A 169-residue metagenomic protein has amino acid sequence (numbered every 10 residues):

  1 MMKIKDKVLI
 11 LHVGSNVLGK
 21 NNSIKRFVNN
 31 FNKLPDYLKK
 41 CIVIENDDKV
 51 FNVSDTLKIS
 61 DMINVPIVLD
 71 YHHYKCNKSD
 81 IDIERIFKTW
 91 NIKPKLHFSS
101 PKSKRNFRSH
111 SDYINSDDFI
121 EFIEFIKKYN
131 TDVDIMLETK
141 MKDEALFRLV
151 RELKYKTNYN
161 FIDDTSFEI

Functional and structural regions predicted by a protein language model:
M1-P66: Active-site acidic/histidine proton-transfer and metal-coordination neighborhood in alpha/beta enzyme cores
V13-V17, N46-V50, Y71-K75, S100-K104 (+1 more regions): Active-site-proximal loop/turn and secondary-structure-junction residues that shape catalytic pockets, frequently
I42, D70, I135: Conserved, mostly hydrophobic/aromatic
C76-I169: Histidine-acidic metal/acid-base catalytic patches
